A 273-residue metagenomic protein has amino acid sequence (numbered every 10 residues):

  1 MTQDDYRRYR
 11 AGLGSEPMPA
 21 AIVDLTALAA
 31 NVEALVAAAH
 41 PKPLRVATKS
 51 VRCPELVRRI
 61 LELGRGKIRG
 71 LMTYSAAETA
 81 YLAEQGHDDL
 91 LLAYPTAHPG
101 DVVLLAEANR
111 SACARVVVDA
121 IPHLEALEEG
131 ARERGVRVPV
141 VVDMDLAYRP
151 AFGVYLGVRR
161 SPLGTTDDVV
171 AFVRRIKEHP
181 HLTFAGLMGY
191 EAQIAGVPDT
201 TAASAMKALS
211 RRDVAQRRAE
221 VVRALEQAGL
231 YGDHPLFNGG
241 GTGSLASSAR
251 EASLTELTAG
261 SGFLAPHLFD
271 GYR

Functional and structural regions predicted by a protein language model:
D4-R8, A27-V57, Y74: N-terminal glycine-rich anion-binding loops that anchor highly charged ligand groups
D4-V23: Generic N-terminal amphipathic, Lys/Arg-enriched alpha-helix
A21-L28, V32, A120, L124 (+3 more regions): Generic structural signal for well-ordered, non-membrane alpha-helical segments in soluble metabolic enzymes
E33, A37, E125, E129 (+3 more regions): Surface-exposed alpha-helical segments enriched in charged/polar residues
L35-H40, N109, H179, A249: Alpha-helix C-terminal capping segments
R45-E191, G196: Active-site-proximal beta-alpha core segment in soluble small-molecule metabolic enzymes
L146-D270: Active-site loop/helix belt of alpha/beta enzymes
